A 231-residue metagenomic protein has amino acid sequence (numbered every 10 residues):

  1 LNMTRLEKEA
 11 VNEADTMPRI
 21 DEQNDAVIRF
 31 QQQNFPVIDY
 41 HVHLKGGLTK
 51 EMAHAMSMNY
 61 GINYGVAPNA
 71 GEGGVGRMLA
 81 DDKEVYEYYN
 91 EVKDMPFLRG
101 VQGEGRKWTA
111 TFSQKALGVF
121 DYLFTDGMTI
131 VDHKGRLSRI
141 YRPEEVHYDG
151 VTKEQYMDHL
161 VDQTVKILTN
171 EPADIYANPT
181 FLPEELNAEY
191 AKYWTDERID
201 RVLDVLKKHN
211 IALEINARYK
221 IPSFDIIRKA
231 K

Functional and structural regions predicted by a protein language model:
N2-G105, K115, L182-D196, R201-V202 (+1 more regions): An N-terminally biased module of ancient metal coordination in phosphate/nucleic-acid-related enzymes
N34-P36, A173, I211: The start of beta-strands in P-loop NTPase/AAA+ ATPase cores
L48, K107-W108, I221-P222: Residues that form or flank phosphate/diphosphate-binding pockets in enzymes that use nucleotide phosphates
E51, V161, D200, I221-F224: Residue-level marker for well-ordered alpha-helical positions
G65-V66, F124, A177, E214: Conserved beta-strand positions in the central sheet of alpha/beta enzyme cores
P68, G127, A217: Short secondary-structure boundary segments
M78-K208: Extended substrate/RNA-proximal surfaces in nucleic-acid metabolism proteins
V202-K231: Glycine/small-residue-rich hydrophobic helix-like segments
